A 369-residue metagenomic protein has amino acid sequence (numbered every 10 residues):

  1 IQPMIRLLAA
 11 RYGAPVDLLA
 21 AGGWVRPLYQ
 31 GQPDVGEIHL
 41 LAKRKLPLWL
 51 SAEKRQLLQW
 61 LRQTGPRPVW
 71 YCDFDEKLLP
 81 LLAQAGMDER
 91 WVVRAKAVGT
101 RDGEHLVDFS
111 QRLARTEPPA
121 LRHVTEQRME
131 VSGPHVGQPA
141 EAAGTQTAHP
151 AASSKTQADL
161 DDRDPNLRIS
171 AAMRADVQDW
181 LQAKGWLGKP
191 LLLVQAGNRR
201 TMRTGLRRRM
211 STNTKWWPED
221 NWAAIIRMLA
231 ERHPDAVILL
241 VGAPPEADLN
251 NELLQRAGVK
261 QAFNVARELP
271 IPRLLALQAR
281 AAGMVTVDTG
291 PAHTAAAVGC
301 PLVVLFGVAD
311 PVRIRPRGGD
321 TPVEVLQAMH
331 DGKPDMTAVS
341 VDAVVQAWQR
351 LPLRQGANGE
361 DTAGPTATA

Functional and structural regions predicted by a protein language model:
I1-A369: Catalytic machinery of carbohydrate-active enzymes, primarily nucleotide-sugar-dependent glycosyltransferases
